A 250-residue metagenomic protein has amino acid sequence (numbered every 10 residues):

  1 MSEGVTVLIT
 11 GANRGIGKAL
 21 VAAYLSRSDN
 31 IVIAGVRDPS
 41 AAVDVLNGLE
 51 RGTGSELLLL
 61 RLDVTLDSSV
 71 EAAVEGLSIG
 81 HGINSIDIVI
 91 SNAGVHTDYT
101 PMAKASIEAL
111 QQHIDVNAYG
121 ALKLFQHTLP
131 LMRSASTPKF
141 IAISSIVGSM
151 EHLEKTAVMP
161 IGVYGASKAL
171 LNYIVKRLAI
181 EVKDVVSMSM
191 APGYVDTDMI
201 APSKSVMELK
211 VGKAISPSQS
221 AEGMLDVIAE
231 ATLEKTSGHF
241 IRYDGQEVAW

Functional and structural regions predicted by a protein language model:
T10, N84-G94, N117, A142 (+1 more regions): Rossmann-fold scaffold of SDR-type NAD(P)-dependent oxidoreductases
N13, G17-A22: N-terminal Rossmann NAD(P)H-binding glycine-rich loop of SDR-like oxidoreductase domains
L25-D44: Conserved glycine-rich Rossmann-like NAD(P)H-binding loop of the short-chain dehydrogenase/reductase
R27, G80-I83, T100, H127-S136: A short helix-coil junction within the Rossmann-fold of NAD(P)-dependent oxidoreductases
E50-S68: Rossmann-fold cofactor-recognition segment
T65-I83: Conserved Rossmann-fold cofactor-binding substructure of NAD(P)-dependent oxidoreductases
G94-V95, Y99-L122, R133-K183, Y194: Catalytic loop of short-chain dehydrogenase/reductase
D184, S189, A201-W250: C-terminal helical subdomain
